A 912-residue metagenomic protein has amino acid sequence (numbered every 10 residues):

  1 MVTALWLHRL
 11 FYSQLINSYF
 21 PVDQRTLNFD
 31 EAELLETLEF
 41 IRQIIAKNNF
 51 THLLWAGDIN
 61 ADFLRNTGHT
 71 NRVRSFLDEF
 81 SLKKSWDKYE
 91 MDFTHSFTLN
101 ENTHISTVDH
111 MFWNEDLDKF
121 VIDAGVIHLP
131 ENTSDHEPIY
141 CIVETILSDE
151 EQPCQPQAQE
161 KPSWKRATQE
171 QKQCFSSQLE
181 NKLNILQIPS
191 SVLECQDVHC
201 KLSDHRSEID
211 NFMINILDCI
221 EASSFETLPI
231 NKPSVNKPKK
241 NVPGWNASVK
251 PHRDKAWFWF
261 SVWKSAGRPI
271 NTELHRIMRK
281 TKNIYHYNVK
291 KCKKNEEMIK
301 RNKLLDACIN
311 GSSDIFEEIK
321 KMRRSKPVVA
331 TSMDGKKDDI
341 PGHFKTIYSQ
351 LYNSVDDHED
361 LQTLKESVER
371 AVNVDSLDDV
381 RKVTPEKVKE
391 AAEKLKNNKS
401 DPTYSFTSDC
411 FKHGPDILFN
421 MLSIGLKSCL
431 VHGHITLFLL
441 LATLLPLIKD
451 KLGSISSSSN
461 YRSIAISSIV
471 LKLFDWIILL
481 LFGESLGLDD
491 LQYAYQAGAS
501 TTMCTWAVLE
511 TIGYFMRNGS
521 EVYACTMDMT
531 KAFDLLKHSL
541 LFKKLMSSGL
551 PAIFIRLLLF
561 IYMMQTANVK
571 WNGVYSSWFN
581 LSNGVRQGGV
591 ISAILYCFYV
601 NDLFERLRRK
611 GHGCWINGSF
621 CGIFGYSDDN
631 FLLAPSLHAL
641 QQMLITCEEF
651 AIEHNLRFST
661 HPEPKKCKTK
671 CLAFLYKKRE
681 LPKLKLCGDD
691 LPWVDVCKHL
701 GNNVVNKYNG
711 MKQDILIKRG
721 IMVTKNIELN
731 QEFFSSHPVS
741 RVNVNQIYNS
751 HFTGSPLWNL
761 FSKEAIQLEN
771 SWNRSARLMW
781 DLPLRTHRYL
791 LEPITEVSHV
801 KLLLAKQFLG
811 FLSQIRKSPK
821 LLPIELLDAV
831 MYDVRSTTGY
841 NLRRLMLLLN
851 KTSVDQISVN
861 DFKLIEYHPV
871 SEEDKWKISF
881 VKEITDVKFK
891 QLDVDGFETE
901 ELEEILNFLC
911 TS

Functional and structural regions predicted by a protein language model:
A4-S13, N17, E115-P238, H358 (+3 more regions): Surface polyanion/phosphate-binding segment centered on an Asp-His-Pro turn
F63-T70, S81-D116, V198: Active site of divalent-metal-dependent phosphoester/diester hydrolases
W86, V108, W113-E115, I142-S148 (+4 more regions): Basic/polar low-complexity segments
Y89-S106, N114-E115, L364, D378 (+3 more regions): Short, conserved micro-motifs composed of acidic
I142, I146, S207, C219 (+11 more regions): Surface-exposed loop/turn segments and immediately adjacent short secondary-structure elements within folded domains
P229-P238, V242-W245, L491, Q496-A497 (+4 more regions): Non-catalytic, peripheral interaction segments enriched in hydrophobic/basic residues
D375-F598, S912: Conserved pre-catalytic core of RNA-dependent polymerases
V744, Y748, P756-L757, S771-W772 (+1 more regions): Extended C-terminal regions of large enzymes
